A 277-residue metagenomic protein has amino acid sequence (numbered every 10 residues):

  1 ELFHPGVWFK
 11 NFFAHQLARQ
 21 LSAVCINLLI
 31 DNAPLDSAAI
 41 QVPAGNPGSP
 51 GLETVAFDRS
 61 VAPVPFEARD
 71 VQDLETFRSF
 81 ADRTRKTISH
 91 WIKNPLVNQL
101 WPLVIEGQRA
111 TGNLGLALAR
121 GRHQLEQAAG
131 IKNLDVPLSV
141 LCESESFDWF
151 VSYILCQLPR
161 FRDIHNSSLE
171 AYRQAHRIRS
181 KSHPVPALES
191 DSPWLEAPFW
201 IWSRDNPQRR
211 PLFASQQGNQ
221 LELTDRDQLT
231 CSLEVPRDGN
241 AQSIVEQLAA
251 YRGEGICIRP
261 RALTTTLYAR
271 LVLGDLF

Functional and structural regions predicted by a protein language model:
E1-F3, N32-S37, N206-R209: Flexible loop/turn segments at secondary-structure boundaries
E1-L21: N-terminal catalytic cores of NTP/NDP-binding nucleotidyl/phosphoryl-transfer enzymes
F3-K10, N27-D31, I258-R261: Short His-Asn-centered micro-motif
H4-N11, L35-V42, S146-V151: A short acidic (Asp/Glu
Q16, S22-N27, D275-L276: Beta-sheet entry/capping signal
N27-R120, Q124: Internal, well-ordered alpha/beta segment that forms a basic, Gly-enriched binding/recognition surface
E53-E75, I164-V185, F277: Extended, charge-rich low-complexity interaction segments
T84-E254, I258-G274: Aromatic-residue-lined binding/catalytic grooves and analogous aromatic/hydrophobic interfacial grooves in multimeric
